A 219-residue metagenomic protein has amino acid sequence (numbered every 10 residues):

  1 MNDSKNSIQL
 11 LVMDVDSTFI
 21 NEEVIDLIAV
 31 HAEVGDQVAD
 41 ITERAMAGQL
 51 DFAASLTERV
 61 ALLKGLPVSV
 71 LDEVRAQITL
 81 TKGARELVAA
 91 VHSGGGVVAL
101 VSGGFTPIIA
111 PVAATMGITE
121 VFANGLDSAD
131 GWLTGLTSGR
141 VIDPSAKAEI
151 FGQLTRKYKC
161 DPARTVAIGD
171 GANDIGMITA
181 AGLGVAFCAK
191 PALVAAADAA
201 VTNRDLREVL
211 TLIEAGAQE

Functional and structural regions predicted by a protein language model:
M1-D3, R156-K157: Short, basic/aromatic recognition patches
N2-L126, D130, S145: Alpha-helical substrate-recognition element adjacent to the catalytic core
R75-E219: C-terminal cap/substrate-recognition subdomain and adjoining C-terminal extension of metal-dependent phosphatase-like
